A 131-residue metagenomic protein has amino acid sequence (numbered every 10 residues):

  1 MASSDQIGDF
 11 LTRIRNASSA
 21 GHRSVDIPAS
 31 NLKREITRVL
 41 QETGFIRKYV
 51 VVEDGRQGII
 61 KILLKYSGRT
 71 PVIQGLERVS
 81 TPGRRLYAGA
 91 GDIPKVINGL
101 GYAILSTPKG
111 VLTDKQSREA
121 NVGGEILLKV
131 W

Functional and structural regions predicted by a protein language model:
M1-W131: Core subunits and conserved enzymes of cellular information-processing and envelope-translocation systems across
